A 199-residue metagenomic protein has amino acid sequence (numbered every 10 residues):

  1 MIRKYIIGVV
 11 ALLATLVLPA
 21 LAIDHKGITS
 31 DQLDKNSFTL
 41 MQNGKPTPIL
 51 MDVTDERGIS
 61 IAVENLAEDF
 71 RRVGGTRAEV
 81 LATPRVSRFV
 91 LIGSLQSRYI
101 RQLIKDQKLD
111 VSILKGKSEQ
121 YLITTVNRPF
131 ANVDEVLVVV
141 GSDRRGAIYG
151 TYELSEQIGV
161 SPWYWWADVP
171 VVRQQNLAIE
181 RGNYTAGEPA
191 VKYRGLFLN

Functional and structural regions predicted by a protein language model:
I2, L12-L13, L18-R128, R181-Y184: Acidic, contiguous N-terminal accessory segments
A62-N65, D69-R71, Q107-N199: Feature activates predominantly on carbohydrate-active enzymes
